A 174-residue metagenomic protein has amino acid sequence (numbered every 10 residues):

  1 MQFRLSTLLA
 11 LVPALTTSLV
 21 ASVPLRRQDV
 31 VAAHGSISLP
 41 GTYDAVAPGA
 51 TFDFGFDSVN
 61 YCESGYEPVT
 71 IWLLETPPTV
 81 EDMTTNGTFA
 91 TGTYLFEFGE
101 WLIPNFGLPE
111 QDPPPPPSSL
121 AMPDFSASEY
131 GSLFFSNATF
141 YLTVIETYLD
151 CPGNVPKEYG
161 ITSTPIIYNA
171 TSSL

Functional and structural regions predicted by a protein language model:
M1-D29, L174: Fungal secretory targeting signals
S22-A47, F52: Short, compositionally biased P/S/T/A/G/V-rich stretches that sit at domain boundaries
A45-D57, Y61, G65-P68, W72-L73: Contiguous beta-strand segments within globular domains
S64, G87-T88: The transition from N-terminal targeting/processing segments to the mature protein
I71-E81: Short edge-strand/loop segments of extracellular domains
L73, P114-P165: Internal, hydrophobic beta-strand segments that form the core of beta-sheet-rich folds
T88-L133: A beta-strand/beta-hairpin structural motif
I167-L174: Acidic, serine/threonine- and proline-rich intrinsically disordered appendage/tail regions
